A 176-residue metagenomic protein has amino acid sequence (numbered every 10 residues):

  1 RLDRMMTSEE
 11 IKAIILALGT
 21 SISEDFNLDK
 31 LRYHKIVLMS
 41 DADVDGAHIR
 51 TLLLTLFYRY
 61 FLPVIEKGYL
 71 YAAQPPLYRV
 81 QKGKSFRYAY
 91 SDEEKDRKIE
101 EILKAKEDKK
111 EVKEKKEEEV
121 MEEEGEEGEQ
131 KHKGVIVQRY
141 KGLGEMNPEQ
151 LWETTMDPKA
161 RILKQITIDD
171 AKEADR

Functional and structural regions predicted by a protein language model:
R1-R176: Conserved phosphate-chemistry cores used by DNA topoisomerases
